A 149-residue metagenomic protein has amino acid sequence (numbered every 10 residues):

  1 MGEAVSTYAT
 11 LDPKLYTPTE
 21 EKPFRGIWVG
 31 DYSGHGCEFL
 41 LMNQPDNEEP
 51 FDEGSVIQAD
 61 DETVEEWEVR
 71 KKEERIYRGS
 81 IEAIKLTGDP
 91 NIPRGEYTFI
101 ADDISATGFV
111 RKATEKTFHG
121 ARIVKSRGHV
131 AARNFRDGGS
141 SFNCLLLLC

Functional and structural regions predicted by a protein language model:
M1-C149: Soluble ligand-binding/transfer domains with enclosed cavities or grooves
